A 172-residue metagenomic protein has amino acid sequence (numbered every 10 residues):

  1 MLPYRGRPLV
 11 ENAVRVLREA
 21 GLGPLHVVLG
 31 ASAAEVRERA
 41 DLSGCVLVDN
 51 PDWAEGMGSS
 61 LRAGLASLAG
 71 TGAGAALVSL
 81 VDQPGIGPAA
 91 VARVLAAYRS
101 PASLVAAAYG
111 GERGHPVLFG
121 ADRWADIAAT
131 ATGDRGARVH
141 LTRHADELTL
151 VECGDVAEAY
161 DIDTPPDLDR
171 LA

Functional and structural regions predicted by a protein language model:
M1-R113, D146-C153: Nucleotide and nucleotide-moiety/phosphate-recognizing core
L2, W124-A125, D169: Nucleotide phosphate-binding site architecture
G6-R7, A121, V156, P165: ATP/adenylate-binding site constellation spanning eukaryotic-like Ser/Thr protein kinases, ABC-transporter
A73, G114-D126, P165: Conserved nucleotide-sugar donor-binding and metal-coordinating catalytic region shared by glycosyltransferases
Q83, H115-L118, A159-Y160: A residue-level structural signature of the nucleotidyltransferase/glycosyltransferase Rossmann-like core
A129-A172: Conserved alpha/beta core of the MobA/IspD/sugar-nucleotide pyrophosphorylase nucleotidyltransferase superfamily
